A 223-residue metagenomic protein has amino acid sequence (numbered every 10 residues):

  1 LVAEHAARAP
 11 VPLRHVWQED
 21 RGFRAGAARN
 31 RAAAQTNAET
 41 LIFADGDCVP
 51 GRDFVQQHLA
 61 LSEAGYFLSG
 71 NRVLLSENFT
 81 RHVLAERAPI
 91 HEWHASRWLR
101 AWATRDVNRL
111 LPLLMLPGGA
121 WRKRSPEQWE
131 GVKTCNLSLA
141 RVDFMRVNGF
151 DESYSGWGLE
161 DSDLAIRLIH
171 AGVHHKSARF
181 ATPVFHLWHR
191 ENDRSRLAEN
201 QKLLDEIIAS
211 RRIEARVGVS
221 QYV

Functional and structural regions predicted by a protein language model:
L1-G22: Acidic donor-binding segment of Leloir-type glycosyltransferases
E19-T36, D53: Glycine-rich, basic loop-to-helix element that forms the pyrophosphate-binding segment of sugar-nucleotide handling
N37-A38, C135-V147: Conserved nucleotide-sugar donor-binding and metal-coordinating catalytic region shared by glycosyltransferases
L41: Short aromatic/hydrophobic "clamp" motif used to bind/position activated sugar donors
D47-V49: Acidic metal-phosphate-binding loop of nucleotide-sugar-dependent transferases
D53-W102: Conserved donor NDP-sugar-binding/catalytic core segment of glycosyltransferases
A88-W129: Short, flexible, basic/aromatic active-site loop/helix in glycosyltransferases
V132-K133, S153-V223: C-terminal catalytic/acceptor-binding lobe
